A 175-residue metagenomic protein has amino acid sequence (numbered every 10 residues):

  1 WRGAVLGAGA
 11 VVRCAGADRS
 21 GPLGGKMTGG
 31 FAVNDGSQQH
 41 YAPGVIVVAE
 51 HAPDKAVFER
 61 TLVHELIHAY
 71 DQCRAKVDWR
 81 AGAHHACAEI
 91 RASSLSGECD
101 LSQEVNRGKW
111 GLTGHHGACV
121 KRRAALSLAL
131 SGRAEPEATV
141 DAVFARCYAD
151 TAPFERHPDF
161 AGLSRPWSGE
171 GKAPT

Functional and structural regions predicted by a protein language model:
G3-T61, A69-C73: Active-site scaffold of zinc-dependent metalloenzymes
A8-G9, E104-N106, A134-T139: Short, surface-exposed acidic
D54-L66, H84, A88-R91, H116 (+2 more regions): Alpha-helical interaction elements in eukaryotic regulators
H68, Q72-K76, E98-V105, L130 (+2 more regions): Short amphipathic alpha-helical interaction elements and helix-loop-helix interfaces that mediate dimerization
R74, D78-S127: Post-HExxH zinc-binding segment in Zn-dependent metallohydrolases
G114-T175: Pan-zinc metallopeptidase signature
